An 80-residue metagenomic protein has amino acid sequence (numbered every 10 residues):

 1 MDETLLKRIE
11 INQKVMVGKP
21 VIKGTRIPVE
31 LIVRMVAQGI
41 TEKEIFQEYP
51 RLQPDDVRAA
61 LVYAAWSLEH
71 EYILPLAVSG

Functional and structural regions predicted by a protein language model:
M1-I27: N-terminal first-folded block
M1-T4, P75-G80: Intrinsically disordered, low-complexity and often Lys/Arg-enriched segments
E3, E10, E30, E42-E44 (+2 more regions): Glutamate identity and glutamate-enriched acidic tracts
L6, K14-M16, R34, A60 (+1 more regions): A generic signature of intrinsically disordered, low-complexity regions enriched in glycine/proline and charged/polar
R26-Y63: Amphipathic, hydrophobic secondary-structure cores in small proteins
P54-V78: C-terminal structural segments of small proteins and small subunits
